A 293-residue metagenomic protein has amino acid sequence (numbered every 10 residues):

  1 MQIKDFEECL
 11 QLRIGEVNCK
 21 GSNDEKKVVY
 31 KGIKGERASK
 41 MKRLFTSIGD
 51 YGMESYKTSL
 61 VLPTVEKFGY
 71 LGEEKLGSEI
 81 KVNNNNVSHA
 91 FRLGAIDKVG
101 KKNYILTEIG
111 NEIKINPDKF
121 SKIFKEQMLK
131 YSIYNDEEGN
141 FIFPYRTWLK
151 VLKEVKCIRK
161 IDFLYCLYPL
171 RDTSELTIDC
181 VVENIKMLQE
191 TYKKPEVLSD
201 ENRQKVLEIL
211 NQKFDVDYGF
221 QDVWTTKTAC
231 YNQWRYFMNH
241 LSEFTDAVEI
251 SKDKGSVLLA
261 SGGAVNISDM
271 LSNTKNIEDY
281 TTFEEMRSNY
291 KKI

Functional and structural regions predicted by a protein language model:
M1-I293: Donor-sugar nucleotide-binding helix/loop cap in glycosyltransferases
